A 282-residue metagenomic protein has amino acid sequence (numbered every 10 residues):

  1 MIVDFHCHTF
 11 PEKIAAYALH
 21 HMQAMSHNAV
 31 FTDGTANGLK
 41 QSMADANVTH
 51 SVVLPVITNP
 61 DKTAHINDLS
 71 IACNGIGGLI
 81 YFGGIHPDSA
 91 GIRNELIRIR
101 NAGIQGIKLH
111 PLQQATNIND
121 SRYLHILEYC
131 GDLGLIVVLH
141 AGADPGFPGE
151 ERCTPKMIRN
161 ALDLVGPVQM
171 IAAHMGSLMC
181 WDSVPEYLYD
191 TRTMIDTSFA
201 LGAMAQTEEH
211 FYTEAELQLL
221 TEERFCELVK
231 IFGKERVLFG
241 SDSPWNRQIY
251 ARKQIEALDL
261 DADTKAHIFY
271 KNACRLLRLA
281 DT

Functional and structural regions predicted by a protein language model:
M1-H8, E12-H50, I97, C226-E227 (+2 more regions): Mid-to-C-terminal alpha-helical segments outside catalytic/metal-binding sites
I2-D4, H50-V52, G78-F82, I104-K108 (+4 more regions): Structural preference for beta-strand elements that scaffold enzyme active sites
H6, M43, S70, I99 (+8 more regions): Conserved, mostly hydrophobic/aromatic
I14-A16, G149-M157, C180-D190, A205-L217 (+2 more regions): Histidine/acidic-residue-rich catalytic or RNA/ligand-binding cores of hydrolases and nuclease-related proteins
T32-D33, I57-D61, P87-A90, A102-E186: Divalent metal-binding pocket/active-site signature
K40-N47, N67-G78, N94-I104, L124-D132 (+3 more regions): Acidic (Asp/Glu)-rich catalytic clusters
N47-K62, I71, I76-G84, K108: Short, well-structured secondary-structure segments
A173-M175, D196-S198, I231-I249: Short acidic/histidine-rich active-site segments
